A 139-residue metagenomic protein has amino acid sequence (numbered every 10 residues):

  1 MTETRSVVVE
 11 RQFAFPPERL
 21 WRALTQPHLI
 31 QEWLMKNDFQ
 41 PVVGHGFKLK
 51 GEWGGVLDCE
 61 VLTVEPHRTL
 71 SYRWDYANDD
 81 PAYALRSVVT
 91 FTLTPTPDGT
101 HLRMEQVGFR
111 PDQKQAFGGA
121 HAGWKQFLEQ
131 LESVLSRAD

Functional and structural regions predicted by a protein language model:
T2, G108-D139: A conserved amphipathic terminal alpha-helix motif
T2, V8-V9, F15, R19 (+1 more regions): Short beta-edge strand/loop motif at the mouth of beta-sheet-based domains
T4-S6, G46, H67-T69, P97-H101: A generic structural signal for beta-strand entry/edge sites
V9-R11, F91, M104-Q106: A structural signal for short, well-ordered beta-strand segments
P17, L24-P27, H121, L128: Short amphipathic alpha-helical/adjacent loop interface patches that line ligand and macromolecule-binding sites
L20, I30, F47, V61 (+4 more regions): Hydrophobic pocket/interface hotspot
L24, L34, W74, L135: Short, flexible helix/strand-to-coil boundary loops that buttress conserved ligand/catalytic motifs in alpha/beta
M35-Q40, G54-D98, V107-F109: Hydrophobic-ligand binding "helix-grip"
